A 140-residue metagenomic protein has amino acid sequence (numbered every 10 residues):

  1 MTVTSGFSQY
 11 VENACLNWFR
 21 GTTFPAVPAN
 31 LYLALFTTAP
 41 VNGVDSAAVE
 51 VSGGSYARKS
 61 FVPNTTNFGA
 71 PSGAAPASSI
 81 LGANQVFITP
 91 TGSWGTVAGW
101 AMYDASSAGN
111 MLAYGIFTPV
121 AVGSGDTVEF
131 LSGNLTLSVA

Functional and structural regions predicted by a protein language model:
M1-W100, D104-A140: Small cysteine-rich, disulfide-bonded extracellular modules of the LU/uPAR three-finger superfamily and closely related
